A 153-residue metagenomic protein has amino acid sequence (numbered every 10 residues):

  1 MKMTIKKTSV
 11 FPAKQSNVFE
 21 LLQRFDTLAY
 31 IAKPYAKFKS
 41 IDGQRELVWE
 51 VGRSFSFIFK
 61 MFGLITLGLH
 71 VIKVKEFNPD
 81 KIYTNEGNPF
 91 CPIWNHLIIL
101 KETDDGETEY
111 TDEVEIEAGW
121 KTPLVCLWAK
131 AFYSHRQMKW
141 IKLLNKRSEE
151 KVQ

Functional and structural regions predicted by a protein language model:
M1-V48: Hydrophobic ligand-binding cavity/cleft-lining segments
T4-K6, T66-V71, P92-L97: Short, surface-exposed coil-to-beta transition loops
F11-A13, M61-G63, E76, I116-A118: Beta-strand elements of well-folded, non-transmembrane domains
K14-S16, E46, K75-D80, I99-E109: A short, structured loop/turn motif at beta-sheet edges
N17-L22, L28, V74, L100 (+2 more regions): Hydrophobic pocket/interface hotspot
Y35-S40, Q44, K142-Q153: Short, highly charged C-terminal tails/helix-capping segments
S40-G87: Glycine-rich portal/gate segments that line the openings of hydrophobic small-molecule binding cavities
N85-A131: Beta-strand/loop substructures that line and gate deep hydrophobic ligand-binding cavities in soluble
